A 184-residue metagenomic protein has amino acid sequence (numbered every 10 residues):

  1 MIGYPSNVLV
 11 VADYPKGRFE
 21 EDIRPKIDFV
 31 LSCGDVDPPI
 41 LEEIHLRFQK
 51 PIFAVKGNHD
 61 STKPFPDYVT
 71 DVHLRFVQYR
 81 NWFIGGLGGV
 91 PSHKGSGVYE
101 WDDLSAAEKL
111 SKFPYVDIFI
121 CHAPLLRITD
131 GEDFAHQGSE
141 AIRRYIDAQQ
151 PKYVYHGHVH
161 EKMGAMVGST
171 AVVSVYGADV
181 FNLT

Functional and structural regions predicted by a protein language model:
M1, I23, H45, P64 (+4 more regions): Generic structural signal for beta-strand residues in well-ordered domains
M1-H45, K112-Y115: N-terminal active-site segment of His-dependent metallophosphoesterases
M1-L9, V77-G86, I118, M166-V172 (+1 more regions): Beta-strand-turn-beta hairpins that frame and shape the catalytic cleft of phosphate-ester-processing enzymes
I2-Y4, I23-I27, E43, G57-H59 (+2 more regions): N-terminal start-of-chain detector that recognizes signal peptides and the immediate post-cleavage beginning
V10-D13, V30-D35, I52-N58, V72 (+4 more regions): Active-site neighborhood of phospho(di)ester-bond hydrolases with catalytic His/Asp-centered motifs
V11-F19, K56-G138, Y176-G177: Conserved catalytic scaffold of divalent metal-dependent phosphoesterases
K26, Q49, H73, Q78-N81 (+1 more regions): A residue-level detector for conformationally permissive "hinge/kink" positions
E43-V55, F65-P66, G131-T184: Conserved beta-sheet core of the metallophosphoesterase superfamily
